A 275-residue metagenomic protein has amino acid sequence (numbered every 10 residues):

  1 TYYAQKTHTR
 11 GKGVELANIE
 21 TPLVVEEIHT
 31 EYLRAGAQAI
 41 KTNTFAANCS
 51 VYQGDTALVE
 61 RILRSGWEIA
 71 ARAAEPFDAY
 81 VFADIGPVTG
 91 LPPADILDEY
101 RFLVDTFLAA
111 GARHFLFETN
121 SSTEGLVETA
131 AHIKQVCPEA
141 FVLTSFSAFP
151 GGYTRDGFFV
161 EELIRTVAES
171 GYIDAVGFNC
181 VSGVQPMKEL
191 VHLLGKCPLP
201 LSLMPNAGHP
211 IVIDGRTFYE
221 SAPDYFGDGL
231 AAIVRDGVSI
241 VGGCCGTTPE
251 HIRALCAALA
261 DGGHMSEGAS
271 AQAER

Functional and structural regions predicted by a protein language model:
T1-R275: Domain-level signal for soluble alpha/beta catalytic cores
